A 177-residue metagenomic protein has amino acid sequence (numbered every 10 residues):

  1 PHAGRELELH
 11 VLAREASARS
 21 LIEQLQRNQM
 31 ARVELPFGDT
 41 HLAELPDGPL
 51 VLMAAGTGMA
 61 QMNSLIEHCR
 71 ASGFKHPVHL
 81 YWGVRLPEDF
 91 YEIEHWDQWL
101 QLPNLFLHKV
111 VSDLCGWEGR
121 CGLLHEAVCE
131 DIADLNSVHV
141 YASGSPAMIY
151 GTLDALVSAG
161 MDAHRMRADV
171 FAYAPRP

Functional and structural regions predicted by a protein language model:
P1-Q29, V84-L86, V111-L114: Ferredoxin-reductase
S17-A18, H76-P177: Reductase modules of NAD(P)H-dependent flavoproteins
S20, Q61-S64, G151-T152: Phosphate- and divalent-cation-binding pockets in alpha/beta enzyme and binding domains that engage nucleotide-derived
G38-L45: Short, Lys/Arg- and Gly-enriched loop/turn segments at beta-strand edges
P49-M53, Y141: Conserved beta-strand elements of the Class I
G56-A60, P146-M148: Gly/Ser/Thr-rich loops at beta-strand to alpha-helix junctions that form or flank small-molecule/cofactor-binding
M59-A71: Histidine-anchored nucleotide/phosphate-binding helix
